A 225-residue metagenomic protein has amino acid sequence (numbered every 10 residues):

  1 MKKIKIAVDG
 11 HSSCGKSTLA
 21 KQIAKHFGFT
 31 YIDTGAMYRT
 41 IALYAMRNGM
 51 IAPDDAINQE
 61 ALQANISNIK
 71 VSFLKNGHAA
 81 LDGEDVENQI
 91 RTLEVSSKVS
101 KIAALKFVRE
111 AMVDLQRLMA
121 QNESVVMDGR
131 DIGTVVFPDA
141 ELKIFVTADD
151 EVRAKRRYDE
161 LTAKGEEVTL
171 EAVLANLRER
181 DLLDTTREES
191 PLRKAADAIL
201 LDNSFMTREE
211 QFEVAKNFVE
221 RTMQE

Functional and structural regions predicted by a protein language model:
K5: Walker A (P-loop) ATP-phosphate-binding motif of ABC ATPase nucleotide-binding domains
V8: Hydrophobic anchor at the beta1->P-loop junction of P-loop NTPases
S12: The conserved Walker
K16: Conserved lysine of the Walker
L19: Hydrophobic positions on the alpha1 helix immediately C-terminal to the Walker A/P-loop
H26-R91: N-terminal phosphate/diphosphate-binding loop that engages ATP/GTP or pyrophosphate donors across diverse enzyme folds
N65, Q116-E123, R130, V135 (+2 more regions): Small-molecule kinase domains that catalyze NTP-dependent phosphoryl transfer to phosphate-bearing small molecules
E87-K164: ATP-dependent NMP and nucleoside kinases share a basic, alpha-helical "lid"
